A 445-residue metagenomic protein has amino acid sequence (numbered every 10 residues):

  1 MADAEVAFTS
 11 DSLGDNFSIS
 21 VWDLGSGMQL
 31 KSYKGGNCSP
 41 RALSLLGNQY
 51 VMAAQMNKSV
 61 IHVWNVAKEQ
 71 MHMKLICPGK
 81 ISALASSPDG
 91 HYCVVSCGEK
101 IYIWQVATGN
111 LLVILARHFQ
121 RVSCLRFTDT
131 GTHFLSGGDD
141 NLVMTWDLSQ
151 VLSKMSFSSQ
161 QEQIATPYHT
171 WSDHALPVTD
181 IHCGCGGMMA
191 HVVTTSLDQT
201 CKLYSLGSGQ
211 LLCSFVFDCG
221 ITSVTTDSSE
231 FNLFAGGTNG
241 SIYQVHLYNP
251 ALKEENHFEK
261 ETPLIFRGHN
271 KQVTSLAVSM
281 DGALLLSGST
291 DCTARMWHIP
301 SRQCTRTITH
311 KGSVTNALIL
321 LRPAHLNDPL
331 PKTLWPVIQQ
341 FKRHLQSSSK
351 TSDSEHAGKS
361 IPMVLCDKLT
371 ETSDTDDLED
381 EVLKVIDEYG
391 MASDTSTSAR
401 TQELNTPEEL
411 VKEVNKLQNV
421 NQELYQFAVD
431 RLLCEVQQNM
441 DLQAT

Functional and structural regions predicted by a protein language model:
M1-A4, L43-Q49, L84-G90, F119 (+5 more regions): Loop/turn segments within WD40 beta-propeller blades
A7, Y50-M52, C93, F134 (+3 more regions): Hydrophobic beta-strand positions that form the internal "hydrophobic ladder" of WD40/Gbeta-like beta-propeller blades
D11-D15, A54-N57, V95-G98, S136-D140 (+4 more regions): Conserved strand-to-loop turn within each blade of WD40 beta-propeller repeats
D15-S18, K58-V60, K100-Y102, F119 (+7 more regions): A conserved positional marker within WD40/Gbeta-like beta-propeller blades
I19-W22, I61-W64, I101-Q105, V143-L148 (+3 more regions): WD40-repeat beta-propellers
M28-K31, Q70-M73, N110-V113, K154-S156 (+5 more regions): A structural motif specific to WD40 beta-propellers
K34-P40, L75-I81, A116-V122, I164-T166 (+5 more regions): WD40/WD-repeat beta-propeller blade N-cap
E261-I265, P300-T445: Terminal intrinsically disordered, low-complexity extensions flanking WD-repeat/beta-propeller proteins
